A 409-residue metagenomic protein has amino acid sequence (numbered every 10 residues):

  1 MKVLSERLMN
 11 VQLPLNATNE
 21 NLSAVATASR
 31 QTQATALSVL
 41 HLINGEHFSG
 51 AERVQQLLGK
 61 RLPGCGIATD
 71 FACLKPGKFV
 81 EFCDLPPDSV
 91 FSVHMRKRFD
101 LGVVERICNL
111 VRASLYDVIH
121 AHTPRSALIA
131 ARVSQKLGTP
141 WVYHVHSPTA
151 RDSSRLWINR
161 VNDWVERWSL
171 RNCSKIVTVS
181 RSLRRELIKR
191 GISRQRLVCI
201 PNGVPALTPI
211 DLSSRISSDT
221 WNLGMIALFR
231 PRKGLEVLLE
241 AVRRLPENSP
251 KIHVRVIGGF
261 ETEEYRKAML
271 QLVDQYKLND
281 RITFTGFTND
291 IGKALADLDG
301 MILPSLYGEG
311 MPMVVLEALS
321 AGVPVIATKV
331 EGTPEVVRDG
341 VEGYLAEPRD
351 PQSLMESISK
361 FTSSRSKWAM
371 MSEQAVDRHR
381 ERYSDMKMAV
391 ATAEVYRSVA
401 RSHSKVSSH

Functional and structural regions predicted by a protein language model:
N21, A26, R30, A34-L37 (+4 more regions): N-terminal strand-loop element at the rim of the active site of nucleotide-sugar-dependent glycosyltransferases
S49-L57, W221, M225-E247, E264-A268 (+2 more regions): A conserved mid-protein helix/loop that constitutes part of the nucleotide-sugar donor-binding site
A72, P324-A327, V337: Short hydrophobic beta-strand element within catalytic cores of glycosyltransferases and related nucleotide-activated
A72-K78, I226, H253-A268: Glycosyltransferase donor-sugar binding loop
A121-A127, V145: Short His-centered aromatic/hydrophobic patch
S182, G203: Carbohydrate-associated surface elements
T262-R266, N279-T288, A294, Y344-L345: Active-site donor-binding acidic/aromatic loop of nucleotide-activated sugar and phosphosugar transferases involved
D339-G340, Y344-P351, K360-R365: Conserved acidic donor-binding segment of nucleotide-sugar-dependent glycosyltransferases
